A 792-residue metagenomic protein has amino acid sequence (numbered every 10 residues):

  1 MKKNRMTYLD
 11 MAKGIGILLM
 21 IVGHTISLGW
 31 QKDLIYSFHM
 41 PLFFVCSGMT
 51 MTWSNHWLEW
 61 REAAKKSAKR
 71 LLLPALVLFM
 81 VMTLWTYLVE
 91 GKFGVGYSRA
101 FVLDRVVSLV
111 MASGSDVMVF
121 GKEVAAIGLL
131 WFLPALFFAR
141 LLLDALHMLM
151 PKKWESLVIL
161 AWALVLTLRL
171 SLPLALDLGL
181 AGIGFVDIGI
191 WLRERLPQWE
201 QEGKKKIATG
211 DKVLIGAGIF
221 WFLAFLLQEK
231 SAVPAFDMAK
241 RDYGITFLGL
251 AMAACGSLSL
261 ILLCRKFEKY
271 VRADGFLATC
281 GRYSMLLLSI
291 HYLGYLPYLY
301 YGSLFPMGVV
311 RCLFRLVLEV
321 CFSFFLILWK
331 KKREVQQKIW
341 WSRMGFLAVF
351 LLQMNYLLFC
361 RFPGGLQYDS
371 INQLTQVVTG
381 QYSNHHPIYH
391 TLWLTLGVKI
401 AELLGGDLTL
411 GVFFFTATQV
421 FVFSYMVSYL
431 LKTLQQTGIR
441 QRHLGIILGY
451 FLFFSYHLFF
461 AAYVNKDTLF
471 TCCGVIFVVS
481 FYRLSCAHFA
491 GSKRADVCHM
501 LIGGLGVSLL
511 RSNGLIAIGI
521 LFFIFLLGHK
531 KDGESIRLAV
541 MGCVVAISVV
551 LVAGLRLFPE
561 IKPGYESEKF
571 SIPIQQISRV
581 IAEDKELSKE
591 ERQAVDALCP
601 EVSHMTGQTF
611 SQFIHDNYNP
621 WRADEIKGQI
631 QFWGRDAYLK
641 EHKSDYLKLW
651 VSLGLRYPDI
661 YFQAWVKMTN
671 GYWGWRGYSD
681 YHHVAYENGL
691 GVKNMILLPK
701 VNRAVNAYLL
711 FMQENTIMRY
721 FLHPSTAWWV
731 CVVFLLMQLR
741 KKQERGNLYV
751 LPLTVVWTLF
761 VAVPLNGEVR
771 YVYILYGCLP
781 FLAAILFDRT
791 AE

Functional and structural regions predicted by a protein language model:
K2-Q337: Alpha-helical transmembrane segments and their immediate juxtamembrane cytosolic regions
F38-P41, C360-Q373, Q381-G397, G406-L410 (+1 more regions): Extracytoplasmic catalytic/substrate-binding loops of multi-pass membrane glycan-assembly enzymes
F137, L141, G184-W191, C255-L262 (+4 more regions): Specific aromatic-rich, kink-prone transmembrane helix
A163-T167, A217-L223, D496-R511, F522-F523 (+1 more regions): Membrane-interface alpha helices of multi-pass inner-membrane proteins
L174, F459-L469, L510: Short acidic/glycine- and proline-prone juxtamembrane loop motifs at membrane-interface regions of multi-pass membrane
L410-F414, K667-V750, T754: Membrane-interface anchor segments at the N-terminal boundary of transmembrane helices in multi-pass membrane enzymes
A417-G438, I476: Transmembrane-helix motifs of polytopic, lipid-linked glycan transferases
I561-L698: Membrane-proximal stem/loop segments at transmembrane-domain junctions that anchor or position
